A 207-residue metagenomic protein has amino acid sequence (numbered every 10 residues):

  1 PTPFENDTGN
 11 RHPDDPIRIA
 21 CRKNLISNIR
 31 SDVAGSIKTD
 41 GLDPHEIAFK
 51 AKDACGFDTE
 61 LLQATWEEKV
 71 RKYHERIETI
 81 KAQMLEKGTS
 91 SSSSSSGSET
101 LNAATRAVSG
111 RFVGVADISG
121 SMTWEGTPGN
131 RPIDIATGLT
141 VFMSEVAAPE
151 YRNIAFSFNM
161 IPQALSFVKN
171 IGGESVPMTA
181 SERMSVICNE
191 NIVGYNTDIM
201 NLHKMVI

Functional and structural regions predicted by a protein language model:
P1-I135, E145-I207: Long lumenal/extracellular ectodomains of secretory and single-pass membrane proteins
